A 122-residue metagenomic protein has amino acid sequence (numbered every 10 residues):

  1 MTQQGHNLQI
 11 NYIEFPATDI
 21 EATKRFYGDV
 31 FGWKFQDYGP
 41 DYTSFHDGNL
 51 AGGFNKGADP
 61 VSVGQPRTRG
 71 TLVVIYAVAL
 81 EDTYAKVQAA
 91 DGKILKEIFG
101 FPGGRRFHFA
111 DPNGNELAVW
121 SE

Functional and structural regions predicted by a protein language model:
M1-I10, R25-V78, D82-A110, E122: Vicinal oxygen chelate
E14: Polyanion-binding surface elements
T18, N115: Conserved Rossmann-like nucleotide-cofactor binding loop
A118: Ligand-binding pocket scaffold of soluble enzyme catalytic domains
